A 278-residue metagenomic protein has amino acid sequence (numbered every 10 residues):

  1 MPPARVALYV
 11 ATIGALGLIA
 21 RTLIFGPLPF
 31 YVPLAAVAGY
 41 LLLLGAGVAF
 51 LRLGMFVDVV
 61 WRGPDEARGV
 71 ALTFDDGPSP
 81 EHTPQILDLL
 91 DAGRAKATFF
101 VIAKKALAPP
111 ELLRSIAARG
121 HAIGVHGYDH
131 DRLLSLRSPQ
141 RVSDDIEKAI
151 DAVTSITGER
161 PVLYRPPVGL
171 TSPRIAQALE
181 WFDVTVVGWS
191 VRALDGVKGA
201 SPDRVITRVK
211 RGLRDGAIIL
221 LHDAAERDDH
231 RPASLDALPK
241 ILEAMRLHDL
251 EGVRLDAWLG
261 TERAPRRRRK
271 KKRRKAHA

Functional and structural regions predicted by a protein language model:
M1-L72, P80-D88, A92, K240-E243 (+1 more regions): N-terminal pre-catalytic segment of deacetylase/amide-hydrolase enzymes
L44-S135, D145-A152, E251: Active-site beta->alpha N-cap acidic-glycine motif
D75, L90, F99, I123 (+4 more regions): Divalent metal-coordination and catalytic microenvironments
G77-E81, V101-P109, R132-Q140, R165-S172 (+1 more regions): Acidic-and-aromatic substrate-binding clefts and catalytic sites of carbohydrate-active enzymes
V125-G127, G188-V191, I218-A224: Short beta-strands and strand-loop turn motifs
R141-I146, S201-I206, S234-L238: Charged helix-capping and loop-helix junction motifs
L170, I175-G212, D249-T261: His/Asp/Glu-enriched short active-site or ligand-binding loop at hydrolase and phosphoryl-transfer sites
V209-L259: Catalytic grooves of carbohydrate-active enzymes
